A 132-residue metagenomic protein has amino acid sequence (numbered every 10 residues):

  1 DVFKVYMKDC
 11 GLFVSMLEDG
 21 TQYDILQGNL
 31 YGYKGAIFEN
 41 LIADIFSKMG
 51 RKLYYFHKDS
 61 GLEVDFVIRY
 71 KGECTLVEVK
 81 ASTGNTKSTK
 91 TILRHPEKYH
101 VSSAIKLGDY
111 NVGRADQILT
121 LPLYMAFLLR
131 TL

Functional and structural regions predicted by a protein language model:
D1-K71: Accessory nucleic acid-recognition modules appended to NTPase machines
T21, L93-H95: Short, solvent-exposed amphipathic alpha-helical segments in soluble enzyme and RNA/protein-processing domains
G50, Y99-H100: A structural signal for short coil/turn segments at secondary-structure junctions
E73-T75, S103: Structural motif
T75-G84: Active-site ExK catalytic segment of metal-dependent nucleases
T83-I92: Active-site-adjacent loop/helix micro-motif of nuclease/hydrolase catalytic cores
H100-G108: Short, hydrophobic beta-strand segments that form beta-sheet elements in well-ordered domains
Y110-L132: Domain-level recognition of nuclease-like catalytic cores that cleave nucleotide substrates
